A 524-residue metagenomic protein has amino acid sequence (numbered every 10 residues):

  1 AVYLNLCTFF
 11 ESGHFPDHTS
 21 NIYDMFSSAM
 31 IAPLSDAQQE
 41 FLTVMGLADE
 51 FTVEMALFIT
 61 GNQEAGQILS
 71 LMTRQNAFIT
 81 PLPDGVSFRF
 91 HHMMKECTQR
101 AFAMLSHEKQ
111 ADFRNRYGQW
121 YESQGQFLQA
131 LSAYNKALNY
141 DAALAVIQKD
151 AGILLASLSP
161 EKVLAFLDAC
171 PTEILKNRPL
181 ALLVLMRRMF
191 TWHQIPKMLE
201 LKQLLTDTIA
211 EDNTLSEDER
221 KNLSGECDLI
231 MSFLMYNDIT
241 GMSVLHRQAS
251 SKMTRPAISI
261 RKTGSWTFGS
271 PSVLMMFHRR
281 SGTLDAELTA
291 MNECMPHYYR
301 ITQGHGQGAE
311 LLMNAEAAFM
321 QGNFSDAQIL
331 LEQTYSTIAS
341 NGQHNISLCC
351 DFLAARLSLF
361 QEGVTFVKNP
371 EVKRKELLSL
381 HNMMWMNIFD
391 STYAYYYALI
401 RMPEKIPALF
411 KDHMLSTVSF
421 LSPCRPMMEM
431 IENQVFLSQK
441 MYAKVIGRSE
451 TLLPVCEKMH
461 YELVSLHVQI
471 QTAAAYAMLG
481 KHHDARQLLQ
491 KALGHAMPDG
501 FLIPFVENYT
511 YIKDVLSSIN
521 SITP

Functional and structural regions predicted by a protein language model:
A1-N21, D36-E40, G46-E50, G61-N62: Amphipathic alpha-helical "lid/sensor" segments that cap RecA-like P-loop NTPase cores
S28, A32, A48, V53-E96 (+3 more regions): C-terminal leucine-rich, beta-strand-based interaction scaffolds used for sensing/assembly
V44, D112, L180, E219-N222 (+12 more regions): Residue register of alpha-helical TPR repeats
R74, L131, A151-G152, L167-T172 (+8 more regions): Amphipathic alpha-helical segments of tetratricopeptide repeats
R100-A181, L185-R188, K197, L201-L204: Extended alpha-helical scaffolding segments used for macromolecular assembly and cargo binding
E108-A111, Q124, G152-A165, H193-E211 (+6 more regions): Helix-turn-helix repeat elements of alpha-solenoid scaffolds
I174-C350: Internal alpha-solenoid helical repeat scaffolds
M427, Q434, A443-G447, T451-P524: C-terminal non-catalytic interaction modules
